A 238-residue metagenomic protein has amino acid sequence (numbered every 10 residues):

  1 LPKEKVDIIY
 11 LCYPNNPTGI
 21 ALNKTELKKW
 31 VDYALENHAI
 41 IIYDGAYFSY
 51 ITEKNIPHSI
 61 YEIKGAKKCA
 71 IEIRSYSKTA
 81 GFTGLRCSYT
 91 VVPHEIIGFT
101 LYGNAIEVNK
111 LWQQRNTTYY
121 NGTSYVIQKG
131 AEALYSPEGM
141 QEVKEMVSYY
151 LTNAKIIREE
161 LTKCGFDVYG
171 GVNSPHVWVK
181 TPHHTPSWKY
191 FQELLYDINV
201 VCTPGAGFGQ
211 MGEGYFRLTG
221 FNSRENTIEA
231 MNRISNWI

Functional and structural regions predicted by a protein language model:
L1-K5, P17-I41, G45-F82, V91 (+2 more regions): Active-site pre-lysine segment of PLP-dependent enzymes
Y10, Y43, C202-P204: Hydrophobic residues in well-ordered beta-strands that form the structural core
E36-N37, C164, I198: Helix C-cap/helix->beta junction micro-motif
E62-S148, K155, E159: Conserved core segment of the aminotransferase class I/II
P93-H94, S136, K180-P182, F221-S223: Residue-level recognition of strand-loop junctions within catalytic nucleotide-signaling folds
Q128, E132, V147-R158, V168-T181 (+1 more regions): Conserved glycine-rich beta-strand-loop-beta hairpin in the small C-terminal domain of fold type I
H184, K189, E193-T203, G207-I238: PLP-dependent enzyme catalytic core of the Aspartate aminotransferase-like
